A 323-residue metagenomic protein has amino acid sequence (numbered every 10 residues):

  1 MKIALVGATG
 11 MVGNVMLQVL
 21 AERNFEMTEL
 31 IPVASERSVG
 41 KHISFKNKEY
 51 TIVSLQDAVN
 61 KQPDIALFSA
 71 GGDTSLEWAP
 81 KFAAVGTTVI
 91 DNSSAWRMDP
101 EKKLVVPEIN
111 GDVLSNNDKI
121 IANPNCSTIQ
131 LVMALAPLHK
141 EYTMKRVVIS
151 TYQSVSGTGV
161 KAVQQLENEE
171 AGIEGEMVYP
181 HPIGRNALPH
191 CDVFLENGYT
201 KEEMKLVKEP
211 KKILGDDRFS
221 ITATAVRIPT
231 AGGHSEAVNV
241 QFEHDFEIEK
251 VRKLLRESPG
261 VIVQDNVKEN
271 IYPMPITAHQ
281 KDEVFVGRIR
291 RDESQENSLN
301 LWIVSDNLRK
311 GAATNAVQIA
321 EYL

Functional and structural regions predicted by a protein language model:
M1-I183, R218-S220, V284-F285, I289-Q295 (+3 more regions): N-terminal Rossmann-like NAD(P) cofactor-binding subdomain of oxidoreductases, focused on the glycine-rich
A66, V155-L323: Charged docking surfaces used in two-component/phosphorelay signaling
